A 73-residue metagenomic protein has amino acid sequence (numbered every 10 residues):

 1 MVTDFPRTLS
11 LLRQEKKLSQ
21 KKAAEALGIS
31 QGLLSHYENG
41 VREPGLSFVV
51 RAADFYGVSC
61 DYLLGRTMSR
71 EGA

Functional and structural regions predicted by a protein language model:
M1-E15: A short, Lys/Arg-rich alpha-helix, primarily the initiator
T8, S19, G45-F48, S59: Residues that mark the N-terminal boundary/hinge immediately upstream of a DNA-recognition element
Q14, E25, D54: Alpha-helical residues within the helix-turn-helix
K17-N39: Short alpha-helical DNA-recognition segment
G28, S47-Y62: DNA major-groove recognition helix of helix-turn-helix/homeodomain DNA-binding modules
E38, Y56, T67: DNA major-groove recognition helix of helix-turn-helix
L64-A73: Short, charged recognition helix plus adjacent turn of helix-turn-helix-like nucleic-acid-binding domains
